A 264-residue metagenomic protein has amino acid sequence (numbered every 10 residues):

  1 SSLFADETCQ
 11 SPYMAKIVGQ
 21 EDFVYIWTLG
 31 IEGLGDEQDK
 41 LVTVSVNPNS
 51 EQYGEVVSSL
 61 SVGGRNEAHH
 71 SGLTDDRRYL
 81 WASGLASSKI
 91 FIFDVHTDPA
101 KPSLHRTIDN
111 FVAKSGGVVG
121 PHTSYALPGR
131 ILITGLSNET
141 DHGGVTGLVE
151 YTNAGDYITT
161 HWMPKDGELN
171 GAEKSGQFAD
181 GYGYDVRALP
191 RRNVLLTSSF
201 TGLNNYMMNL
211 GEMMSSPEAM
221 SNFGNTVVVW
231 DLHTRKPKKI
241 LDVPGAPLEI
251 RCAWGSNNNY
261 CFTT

Functional and structural regions predicted by a protein language model:
F4-N47, Q52-L85: Beta-strand-rich domains and repeat architectures in extracellular enzymes and scaffolds, especially beta-propellers
C9-Y13, E37, E67-H69, V119-G120 (+4 more regions): Beta-rich catalytic cores
Y13, V18-D36, T134-T146, S198-N222 (+1 more regions): Short, conserved, GDST-rich strand-edge loop motifs in beta-rich repeat architectures
Q20-D22, D76-R78, P128-R130, R191-N193 (+1 more regions): Short coil/turn segments that connect the beta-strands within blades of beta-propeller domains
D39-V46, V145-D156, S215-T234: Beta-propeller blade signature
Y53-A126: Blade-loop segments of beta-propeller domains
T74, G176-T264: Beta-propeller domains
V95-P190: Asp-box/WD-like beta-propeller blade repeats and closely related beta-sheet repeat scaffolds
